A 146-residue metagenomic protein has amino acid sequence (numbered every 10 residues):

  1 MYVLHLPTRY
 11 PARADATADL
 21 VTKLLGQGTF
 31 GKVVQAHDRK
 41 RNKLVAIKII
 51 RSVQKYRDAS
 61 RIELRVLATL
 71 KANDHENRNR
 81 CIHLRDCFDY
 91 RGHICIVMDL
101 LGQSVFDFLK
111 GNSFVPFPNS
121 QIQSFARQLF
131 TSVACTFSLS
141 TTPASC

Functional and structural regions predicted by a protein language model:
L4, Y10-L24: Conserved N-terminal boundary motif of the eukaryotic protein kinase catalytic domain
R9, G26, K40-R41, R51-K55 (+2 more regions): Conserved beta-strand elements of beta-rich interaction domains across eukaryotes, especially beta-propellers
D15, L44-K55, D107-Q121: Short interface patches used for recognition in eukaryotic signaling and trafficking proteins
T29: Extracellular glycan-interaction surfaces
K32: Conserved N-lobe ATP-binding subsite of Hanks-type protein kinase domains, especially the beta3 VAIK lysine
K40-L44, I49-N79: Conserved N-lobe beta3->alphaC-helix segment of eukaryotic protein kinase catalytic domains
S60, L84-C87: Conserved beta3 strand of the protein kinase N-lobe
N79, H83, Y90-C95, D99-C146: Conserved alphaE helix
